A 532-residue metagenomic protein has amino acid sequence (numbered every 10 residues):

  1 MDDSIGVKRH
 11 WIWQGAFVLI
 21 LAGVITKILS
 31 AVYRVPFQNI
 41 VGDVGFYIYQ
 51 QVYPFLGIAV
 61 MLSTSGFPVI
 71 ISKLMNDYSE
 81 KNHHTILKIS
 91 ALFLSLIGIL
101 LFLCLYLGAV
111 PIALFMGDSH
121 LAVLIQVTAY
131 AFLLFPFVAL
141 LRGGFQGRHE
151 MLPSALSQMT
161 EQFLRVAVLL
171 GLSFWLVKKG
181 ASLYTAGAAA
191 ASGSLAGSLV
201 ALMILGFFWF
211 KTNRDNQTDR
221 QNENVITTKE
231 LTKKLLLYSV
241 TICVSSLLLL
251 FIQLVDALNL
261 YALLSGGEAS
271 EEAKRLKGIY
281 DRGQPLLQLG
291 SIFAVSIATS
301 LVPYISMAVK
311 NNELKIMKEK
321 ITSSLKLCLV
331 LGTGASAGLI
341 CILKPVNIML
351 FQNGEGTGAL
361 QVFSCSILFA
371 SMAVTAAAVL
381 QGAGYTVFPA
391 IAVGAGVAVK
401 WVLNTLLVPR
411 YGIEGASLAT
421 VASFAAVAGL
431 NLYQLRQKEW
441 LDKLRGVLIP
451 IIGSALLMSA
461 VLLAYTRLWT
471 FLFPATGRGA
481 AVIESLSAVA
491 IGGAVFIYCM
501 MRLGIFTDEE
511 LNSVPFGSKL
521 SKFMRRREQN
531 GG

Functional and structural regions predicted by a protein language model:
M1-D2, G171-V177, S192, A196-N224 (+2 more regions): C-terminal transmembrane helix end/exit motif
M1-L29, T85, E223-L249, E510-G532: N-terminal membrane topogenesis motif
D2, T466-G532: Membrane-proximal transmembrane or re-entrant/amphipathic helices at the cytosolic face
D2-D3, H10-P68, Y106, A131 (+1 more regions): Signature of the first transmembrane helix
Y47-S63, T241, A273-A294, K326-L327: Alpha-helical transmembrane segments of polytopic membrane transporters and translocases
N76-L92, G278-S364, L368: Specific pore-lining/lateral-gate transmembrane helices of multi-pass inner-membrane transport and insertion machines
P136-S157, C365-A395, L406: Membrane-interface junctions at transmembrane-helix termini in multi-pass inner-membrane proteins
L152-P153, F163-L202, V387, G396-G429 (+3 more regions): Membrane-interface helix-loop junctions in multi-pass transport and translocation proteins
